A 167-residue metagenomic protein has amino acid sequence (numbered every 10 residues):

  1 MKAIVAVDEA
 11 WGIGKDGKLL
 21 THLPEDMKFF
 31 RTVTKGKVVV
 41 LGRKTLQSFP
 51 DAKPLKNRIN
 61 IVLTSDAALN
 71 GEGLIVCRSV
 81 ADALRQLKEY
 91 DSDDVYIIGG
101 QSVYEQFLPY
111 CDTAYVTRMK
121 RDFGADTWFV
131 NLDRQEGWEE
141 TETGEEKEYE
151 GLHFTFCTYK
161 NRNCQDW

Functional and structural regions predicted by a protein language model:
M1-A3: Extreme N-terminal starter segment of soluble prokaryotic enzymes
V5-V38, R43-W167: Flexible, gly/pro- and Lys/Arg-enriched active-site loops
